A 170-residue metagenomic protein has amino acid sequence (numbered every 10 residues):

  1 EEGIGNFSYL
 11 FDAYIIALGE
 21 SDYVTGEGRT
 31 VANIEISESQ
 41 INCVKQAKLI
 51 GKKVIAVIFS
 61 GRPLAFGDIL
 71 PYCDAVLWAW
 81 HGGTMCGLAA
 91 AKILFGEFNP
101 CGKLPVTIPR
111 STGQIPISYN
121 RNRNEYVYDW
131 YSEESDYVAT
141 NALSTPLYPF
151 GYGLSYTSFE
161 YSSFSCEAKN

Functional and structural regions predicted by a protein language model:
E1-F7: Functional beta-strand-loop-alpha-helix junction segments that form "active/interaction loops" within catalytic
F11: An anion/phosphate-binding loop that grips the pyrophosphate of nucleotide cofactors and donors
L18-E38: Glycine/threonine-rich flexible loop motifs
G19, L49, F95-N99: Sec-exported extracytoplasmic/periplasmic mature domains
Q40-V44, V54, V76, A90: Extended, hydrophobic alpha-helical segments in both membrane/secreted and soluble proteins
L49-V54, C73: A short helix->loop->beta-strand "cap" motif at the edges of active sites that frequently abuts
F59-N170: Secreted, periplasmic, or luminal enzymes acting at the cell surface/secretory milieu
